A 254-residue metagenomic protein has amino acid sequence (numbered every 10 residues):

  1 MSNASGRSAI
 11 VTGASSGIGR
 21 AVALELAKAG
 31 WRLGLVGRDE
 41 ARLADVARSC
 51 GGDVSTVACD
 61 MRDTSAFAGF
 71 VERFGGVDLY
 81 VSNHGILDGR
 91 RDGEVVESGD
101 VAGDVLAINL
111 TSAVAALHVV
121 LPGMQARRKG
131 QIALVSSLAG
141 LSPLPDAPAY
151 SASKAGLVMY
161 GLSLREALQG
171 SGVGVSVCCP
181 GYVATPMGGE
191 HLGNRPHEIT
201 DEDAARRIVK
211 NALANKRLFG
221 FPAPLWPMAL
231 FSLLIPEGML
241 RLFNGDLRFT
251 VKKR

Functional and structural regions predicted by a protein language model:
S15-S16: Conserved glycine-rich cofactor-binding loop
W31-D45: Conserved glycine-rich Rossmann-like NAD(P)H-binding loop of the short-chain dehydrogenase/reductase
C50-S65: Rossmann-fold cofactor-recognition segment
G85-G103, D146: Conserved mid-core segment of classical short-chain dehydrogenase/reductases
L117, S153: Active-site helix of classical SDR
S137: Residue(s) in the substrate-gating loop at a strand-loop-helix junction that position the organic substrate next
V177, G193-A229: C-terminal helical subdomain
